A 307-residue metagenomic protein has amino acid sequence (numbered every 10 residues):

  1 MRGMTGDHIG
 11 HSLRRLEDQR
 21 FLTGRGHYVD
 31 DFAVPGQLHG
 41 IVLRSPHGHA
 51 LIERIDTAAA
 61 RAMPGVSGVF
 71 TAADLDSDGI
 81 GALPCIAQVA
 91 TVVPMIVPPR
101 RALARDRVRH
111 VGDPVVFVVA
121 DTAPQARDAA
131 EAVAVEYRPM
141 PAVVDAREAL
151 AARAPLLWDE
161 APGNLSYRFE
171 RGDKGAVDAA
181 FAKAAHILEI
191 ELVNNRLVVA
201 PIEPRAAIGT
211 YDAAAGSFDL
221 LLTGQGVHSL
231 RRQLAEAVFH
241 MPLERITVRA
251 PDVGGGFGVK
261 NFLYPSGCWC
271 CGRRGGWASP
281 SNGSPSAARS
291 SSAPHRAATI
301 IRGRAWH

Functional and structural regions predicted by a protein language model:
M1-S166, I190, G276: Flexible, low-hydrophobicity surface segments
L38, A104-R105, E203-I208, I300-I301: Short glycine-rich loop/turn motifs
A72, E244-P251, A278-A288: Beta-strand segments within the central parallel beta-sheet cores of soluble alpha/beta enzyme folds
L75-D76, G224-V227, P251-G256, P285-S292: Acidic, glycine-rich active-site loops and adjacent beta-strand->loop/helix elements that engage anionic groups
I80-P84, A129-A132, R231-L234, F257-L263 (+2 more regions): Short acidic, glycine/serine/threonine-rich loops at helix termini
P114, D121-T122, A278-H307: Phosphate/diphosphate-binding loops
A176-V238: Conserved beta-alpha junction segments in alpha/beta enzyme cores
G256-W277, N282-S284: Thiamine diphosphate
